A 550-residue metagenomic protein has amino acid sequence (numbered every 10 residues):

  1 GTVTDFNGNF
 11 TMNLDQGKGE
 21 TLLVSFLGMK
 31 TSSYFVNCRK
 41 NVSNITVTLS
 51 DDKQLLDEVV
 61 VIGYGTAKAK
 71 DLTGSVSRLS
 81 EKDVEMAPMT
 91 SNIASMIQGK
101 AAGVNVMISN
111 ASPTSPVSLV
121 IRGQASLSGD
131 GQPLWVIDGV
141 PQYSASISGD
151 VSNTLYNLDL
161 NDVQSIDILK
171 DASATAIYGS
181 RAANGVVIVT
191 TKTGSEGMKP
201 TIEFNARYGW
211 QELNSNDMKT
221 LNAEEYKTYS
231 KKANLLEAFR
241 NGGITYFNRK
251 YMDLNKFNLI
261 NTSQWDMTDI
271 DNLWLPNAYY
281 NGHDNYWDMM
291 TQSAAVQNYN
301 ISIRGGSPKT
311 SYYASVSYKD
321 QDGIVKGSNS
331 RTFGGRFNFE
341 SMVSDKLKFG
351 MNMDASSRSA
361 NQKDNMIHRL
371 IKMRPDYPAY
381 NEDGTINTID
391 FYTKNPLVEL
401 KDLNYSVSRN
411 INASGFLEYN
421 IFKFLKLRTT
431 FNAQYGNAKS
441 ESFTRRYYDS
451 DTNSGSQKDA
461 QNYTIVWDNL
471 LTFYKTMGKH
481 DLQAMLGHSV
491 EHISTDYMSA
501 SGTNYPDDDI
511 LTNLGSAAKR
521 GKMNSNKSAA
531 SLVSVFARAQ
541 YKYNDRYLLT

Functional and structural regions predicted by a protein language model:
G1-R336, K348-G350, N412-A413: Short, small/polar-rich motifs associated with maturation and membrane association, primarily at protein termini
V24, W135, A379-Y380, K475 (+1 more regions): Short aromatic-centered micro-motifs
L55, E196-H283, S293, K309 (+2 more regions): Surface-exposed loop/interface segments of Gram-negative outer-membrane beta-barrel transport/assembly proteins
T90, L160, V296, S307-P308 (+4 more regions): Outer-membrane beta-barrel channels and translocator barrels
T191, G305-S307, Y318, S341-M342 (+4 more regions): Residue-level signature of outer-membrane beta-barrel architecture
Y299-G305, V533-Y543: Structured alpha-helical segments in the cores of large, soluble enzyme domains
L548-L549: Active-site-proximal binding-pocket segments
